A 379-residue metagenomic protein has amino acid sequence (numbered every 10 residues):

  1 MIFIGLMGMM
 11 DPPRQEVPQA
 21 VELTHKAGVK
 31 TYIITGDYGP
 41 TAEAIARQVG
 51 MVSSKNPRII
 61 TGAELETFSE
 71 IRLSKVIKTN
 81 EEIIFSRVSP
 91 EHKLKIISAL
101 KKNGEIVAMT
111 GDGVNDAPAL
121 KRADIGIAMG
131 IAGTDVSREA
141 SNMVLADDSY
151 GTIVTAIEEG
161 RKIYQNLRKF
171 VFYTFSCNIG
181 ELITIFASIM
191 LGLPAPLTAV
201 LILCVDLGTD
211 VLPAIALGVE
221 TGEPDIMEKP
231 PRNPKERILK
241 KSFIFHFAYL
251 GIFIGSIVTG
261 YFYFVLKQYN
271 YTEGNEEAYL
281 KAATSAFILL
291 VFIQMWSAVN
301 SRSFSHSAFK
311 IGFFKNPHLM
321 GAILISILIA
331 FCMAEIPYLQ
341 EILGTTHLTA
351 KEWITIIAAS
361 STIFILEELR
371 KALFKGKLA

Functional and structural regions predicted by a protein language model:
M1, T24, D37, A42 (+10 more regions): Residue-level signature of catalytic and energy-coupling elements of molecular machines, predominantly ATP/GTP-dependent
M1-A99, N103, A117, A123 (+4 more regions): Cytosolic catalytic headpieces and adjacent flexible linkers of membrane translocases
P13, G39-T41, H92-L94, D116-A117 (+7 more regions): Flexible loop/turn segments at secondary-structure boundaries
R14-P18, G39, E70, K93-L94 (+9 more regions): Amphipathic alpha-helical transducer elements in NTP-driven molecular machines
S98-A117, I125, V200, P213: Charge-patterned, long linear interaction tracts outside catalytic cores
N115-N178, V219, E223-M227: Mg2+-dependent phosphoryl-transfer enzymes with acidic/Ser/Thr/Gly-rich catalytic loops
A156-A379: C-terminal transmembrane helices and immediately adjacent loops/tails of multi-pass membrane transport proteins
